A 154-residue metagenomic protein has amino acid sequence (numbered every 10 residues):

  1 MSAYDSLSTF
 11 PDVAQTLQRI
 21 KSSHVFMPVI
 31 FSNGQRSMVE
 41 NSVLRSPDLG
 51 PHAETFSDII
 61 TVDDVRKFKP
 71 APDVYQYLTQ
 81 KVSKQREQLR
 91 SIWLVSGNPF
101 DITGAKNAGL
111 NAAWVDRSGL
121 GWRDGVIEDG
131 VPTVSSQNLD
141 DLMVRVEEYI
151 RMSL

Functional and structural regions predicted by a protein language model:
M1-I30, E40: Short, acidic loop-to-helix structural element flanking the phosphoryl-transfer center in phosphate-processing enzymes
A14, Q18, F31-L154: Asp-based, Mg2+/Mn2+-dependent phosphohydrolase catalytic module
